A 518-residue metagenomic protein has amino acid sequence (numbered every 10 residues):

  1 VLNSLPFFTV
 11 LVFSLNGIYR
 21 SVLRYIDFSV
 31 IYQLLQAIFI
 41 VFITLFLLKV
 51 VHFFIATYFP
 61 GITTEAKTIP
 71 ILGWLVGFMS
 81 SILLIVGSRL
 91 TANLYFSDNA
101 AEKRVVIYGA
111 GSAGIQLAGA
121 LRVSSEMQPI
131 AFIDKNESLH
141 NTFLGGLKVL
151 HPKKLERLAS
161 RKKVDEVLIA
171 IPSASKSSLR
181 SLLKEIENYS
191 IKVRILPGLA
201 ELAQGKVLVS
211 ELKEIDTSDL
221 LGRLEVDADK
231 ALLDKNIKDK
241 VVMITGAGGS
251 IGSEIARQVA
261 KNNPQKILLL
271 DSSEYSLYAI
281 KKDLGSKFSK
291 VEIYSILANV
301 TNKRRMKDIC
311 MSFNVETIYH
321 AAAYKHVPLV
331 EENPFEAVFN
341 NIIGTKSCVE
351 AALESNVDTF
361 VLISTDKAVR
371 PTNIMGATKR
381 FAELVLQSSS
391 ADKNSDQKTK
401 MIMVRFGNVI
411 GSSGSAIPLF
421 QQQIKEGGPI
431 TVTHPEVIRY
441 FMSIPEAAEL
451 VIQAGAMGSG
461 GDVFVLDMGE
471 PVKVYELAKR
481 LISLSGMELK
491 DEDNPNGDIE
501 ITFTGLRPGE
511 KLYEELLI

Functional and structural regions predicted by a protein language model:
V1-A101, H140, N188, I195: Signature of alpha-helical transmembrane segments in polytopic membrane proteins
S88, A92-Q204, S272-A279, S286 (+2 more regions): A solvent-exposed beta-alpha-beta segment
P152-K153, L179-V241, L353: Flexible, Lys/Arg-rich cytosolic regulatory linkers and terminal tails that connect or flank
G205, H320, Y324-V327, E331-E383 (+1 more regions): Conserved Rossmann-fold NAD(P)-dependent oxidoreductase catalytic core, especially the SDR/UDP-sugar
S210-S218, G222-N314: N-terminal Rossmann/SDR dinucleotide-binding element
V330, L419-M442, E446, L450-V474: A conserved pocket-lining segment of Rossmann-fold NAD(P)-dependent short-chain dehydrogenase/reductase
V385-I438, D462-V463, I499-I501: Conserved beta-loop-beta element that borders a ligand/cofactor-binding pocket
M457-I518: Mid/C-terminal beta-alpha module of Rossmann-like enzyme folds, strongest in SDR-family dehydrogenases/epimerases
